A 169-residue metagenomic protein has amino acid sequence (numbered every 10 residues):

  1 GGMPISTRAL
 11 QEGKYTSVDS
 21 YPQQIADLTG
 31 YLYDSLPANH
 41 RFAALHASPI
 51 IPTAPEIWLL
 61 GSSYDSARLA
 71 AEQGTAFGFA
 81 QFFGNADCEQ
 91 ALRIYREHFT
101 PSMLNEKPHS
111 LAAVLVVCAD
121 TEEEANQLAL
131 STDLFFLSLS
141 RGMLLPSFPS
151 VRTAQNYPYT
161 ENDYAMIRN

Functional and structural regions predicted by a protein language model:
G1, E56-L60, T75-A80, P108-L115: Hydrophobic faces of well-ordered beta-strands that scaffold small-molecule active sites in alpha/beta enzyme cores
G2-G13, E72-G74: Acidic/polar active-site rim loop that often engages polyanionic ligands
G2-I5, P49, S66-R68: Short, well-ordered, mixed-charge alpha-helical segments that flank or form enzyme active sites
A9-D19, A54-I57, F79-A80: Flexible, glycine/proline-enriched loop segments at strand-loop-helix junctions that form or flank small-ligand binding
E12-H46, D87-N169: An alpha-helical appendage that flanks or caps ligand/catalytic pockets
I51-G61, V116-A119, R168-N169: Active-site mouth loops of central-metabolism enzymes
S63-L92, R96: A conserved active-site cap/scaffold subdomain adjacent to cofactor or substrate pockets
